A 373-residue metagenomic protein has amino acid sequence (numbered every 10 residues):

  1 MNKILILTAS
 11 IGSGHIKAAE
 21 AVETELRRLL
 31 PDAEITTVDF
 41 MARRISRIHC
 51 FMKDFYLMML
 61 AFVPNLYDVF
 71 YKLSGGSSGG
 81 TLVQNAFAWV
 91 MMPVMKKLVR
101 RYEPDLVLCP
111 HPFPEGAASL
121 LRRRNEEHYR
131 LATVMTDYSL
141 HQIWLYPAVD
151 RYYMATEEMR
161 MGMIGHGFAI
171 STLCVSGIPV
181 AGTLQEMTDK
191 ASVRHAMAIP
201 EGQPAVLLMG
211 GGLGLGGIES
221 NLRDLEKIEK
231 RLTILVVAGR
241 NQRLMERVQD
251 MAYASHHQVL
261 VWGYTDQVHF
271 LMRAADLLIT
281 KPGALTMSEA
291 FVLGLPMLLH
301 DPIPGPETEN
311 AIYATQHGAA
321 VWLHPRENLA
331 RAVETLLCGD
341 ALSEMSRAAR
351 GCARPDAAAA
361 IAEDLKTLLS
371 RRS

Functional and structural regions predicted by a protein language model:
M1-S373: Nucleotide-activated sugar donor-binding and catalytic core shared by glycosyltransferases and related lipid-linked
